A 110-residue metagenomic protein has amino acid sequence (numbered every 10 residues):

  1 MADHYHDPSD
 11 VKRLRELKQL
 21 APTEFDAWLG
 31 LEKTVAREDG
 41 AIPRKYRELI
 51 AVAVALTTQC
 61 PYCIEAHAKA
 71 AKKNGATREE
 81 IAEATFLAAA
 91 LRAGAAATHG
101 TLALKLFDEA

Functional and structural regions predicted by a protein language model:
M1-Y46, T98-A110: Acidic, glycine/proline-rich low-complexity segments that act as flexible tails and inter-domain linkers
P22, G40, T77, A90-A93: Alpha-helix boundary/capping and short turn/kink residues
F25-A27, A66-E80: Iron-sulfur (Fe-S) cluster-binding segments and ferredoxin-like electron-carrier domains, especially [2Fe-2S]
G30, T34, A53, L87-A90: Residues within well-ordered alpha-helical secondary structure of globular protein domains
K45-L49, R78-T85: Alpha-helical scaffolds flanking conserved acidic
I50, V54-A66: Short, thiol/selenol-centered motifs that function as redox-active sites or metal-ligating centers
V52, A66, A70, E83 (+1 more regions): Residues within well-formed alpha-helices
A82-L106: C-terminal structural segments of small proteins and small subunits
